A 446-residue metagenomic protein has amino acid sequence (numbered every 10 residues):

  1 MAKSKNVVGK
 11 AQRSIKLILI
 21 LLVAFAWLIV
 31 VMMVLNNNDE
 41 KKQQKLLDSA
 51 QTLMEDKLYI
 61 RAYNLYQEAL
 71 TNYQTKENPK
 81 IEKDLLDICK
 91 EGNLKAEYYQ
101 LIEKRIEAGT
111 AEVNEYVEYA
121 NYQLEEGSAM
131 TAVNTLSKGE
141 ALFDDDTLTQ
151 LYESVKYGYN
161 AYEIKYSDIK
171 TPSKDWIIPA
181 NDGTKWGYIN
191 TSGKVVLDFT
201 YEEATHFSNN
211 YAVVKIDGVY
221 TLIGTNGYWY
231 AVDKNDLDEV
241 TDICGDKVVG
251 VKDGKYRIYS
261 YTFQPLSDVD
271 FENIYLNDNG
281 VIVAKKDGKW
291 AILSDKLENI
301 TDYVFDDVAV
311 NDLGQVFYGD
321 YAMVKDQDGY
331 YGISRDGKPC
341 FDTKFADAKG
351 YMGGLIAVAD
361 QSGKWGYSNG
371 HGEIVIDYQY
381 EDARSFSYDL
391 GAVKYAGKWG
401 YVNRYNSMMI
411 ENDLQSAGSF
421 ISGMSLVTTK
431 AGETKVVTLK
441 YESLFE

Functional and structural regions predicted by a protein language model:
M1-S14: N-terminal Lys/Arg-rich, disordered targeting/topogenic segments
N6-G9, I20, Y98: Helix-centric, low-specificity signal for extended rod-like, repetitive segments
K16-V34: Hydrophobic membrane-insertion alpha-helices, especially the h-region of bacterial N-terminal signal peptides
V31-Q43: Hydrophobic single-pass membrane-insertion segments
E40-Q67, N78-E446: Residue-level detector of conserved, function-critical positions
